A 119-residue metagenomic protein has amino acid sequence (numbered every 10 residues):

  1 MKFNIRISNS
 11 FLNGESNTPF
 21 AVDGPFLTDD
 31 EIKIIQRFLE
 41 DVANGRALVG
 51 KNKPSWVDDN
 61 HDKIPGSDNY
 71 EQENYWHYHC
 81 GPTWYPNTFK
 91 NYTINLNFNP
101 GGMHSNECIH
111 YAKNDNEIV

Functional and structural regions predicted by a protein language model:
M1-N106, N114-V119: Basic, Lys/Arg-enriched alpha-helical interface segments
